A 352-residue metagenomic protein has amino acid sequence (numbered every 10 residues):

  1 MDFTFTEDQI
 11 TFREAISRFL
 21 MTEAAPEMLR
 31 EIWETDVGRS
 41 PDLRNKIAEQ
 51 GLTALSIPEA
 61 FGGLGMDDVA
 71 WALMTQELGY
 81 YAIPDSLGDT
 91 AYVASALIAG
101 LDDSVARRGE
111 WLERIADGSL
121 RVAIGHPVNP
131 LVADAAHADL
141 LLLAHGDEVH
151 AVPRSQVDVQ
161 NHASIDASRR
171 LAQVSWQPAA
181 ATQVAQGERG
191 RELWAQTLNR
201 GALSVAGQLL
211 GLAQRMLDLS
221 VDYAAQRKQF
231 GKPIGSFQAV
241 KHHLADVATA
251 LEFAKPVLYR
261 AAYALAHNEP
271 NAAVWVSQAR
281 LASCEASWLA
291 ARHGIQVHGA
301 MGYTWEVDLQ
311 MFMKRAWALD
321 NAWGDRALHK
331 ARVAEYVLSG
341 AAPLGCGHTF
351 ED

Functional and structural regions predicted by a protein language model:
M1-Y81, D103-R107, R114-S119, G187 (+1 more regions): Alpha-helical interface subdomain recognition
L55-I57, G88-A91, A123-G125, A291: Short beta-strands and strand-loop turn motifs
A60, E77-G79, A99, P127 (+1 more regions): Beta-hairpin (beta-strand-turn-beta-strand) motif
L64-G65, P84-Y92: Active-site nucleophile and cofactor-binding loops and adjacent substrate-binding regions of central metabolic enzymes
D85-D89, D102-Q214, D218, D222 (+1 more regions): FAD-binding core of flavoproteins
V93-D102: Helix-loop "lid/cap" segments that line or gate small-molecule binding pockets
